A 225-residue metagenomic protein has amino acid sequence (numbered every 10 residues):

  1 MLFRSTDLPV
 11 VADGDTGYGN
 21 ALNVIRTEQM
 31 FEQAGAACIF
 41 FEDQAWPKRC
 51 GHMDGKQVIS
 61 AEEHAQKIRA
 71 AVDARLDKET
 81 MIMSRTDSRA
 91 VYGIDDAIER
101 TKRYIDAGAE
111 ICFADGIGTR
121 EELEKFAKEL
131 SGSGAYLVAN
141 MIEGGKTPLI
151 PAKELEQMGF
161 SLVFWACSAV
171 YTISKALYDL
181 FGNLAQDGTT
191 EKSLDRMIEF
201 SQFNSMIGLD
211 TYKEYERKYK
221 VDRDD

Functional and structural regions predicted by a protein language model:
M1-L2: Short, small-residue-biased leader/transition segments that mark boundaries at the very start of proteins
S5, A34, A107-G108, M158: Structural motif
P9-V11, C38-F40, E79-M83, E110-I111 (+2 more regions): Structural preference for beta-strand elements that scaffold enzyme active sites
P9-V24, Q57-A61, M81-A97, V138-P148: Active-site mouth loops of central-metabolism enzymes
D13, G35, A71, Y104 (+1 more regions): Conserved, mostly hydrophobic/aromatic
A21-N23, Q44-L76, I94, D115-G134 (+2 more regions): Active-site-adjacent beta->alpha loops and helix N-cap segments on the catalytic face of soluble alpha/beta enzymes
I39, G108-E121, V138-E143, A166: Catalytic beta/alpha-barrel core
V170-D225: Extended, intrinsically disordered, low-complexity segments
